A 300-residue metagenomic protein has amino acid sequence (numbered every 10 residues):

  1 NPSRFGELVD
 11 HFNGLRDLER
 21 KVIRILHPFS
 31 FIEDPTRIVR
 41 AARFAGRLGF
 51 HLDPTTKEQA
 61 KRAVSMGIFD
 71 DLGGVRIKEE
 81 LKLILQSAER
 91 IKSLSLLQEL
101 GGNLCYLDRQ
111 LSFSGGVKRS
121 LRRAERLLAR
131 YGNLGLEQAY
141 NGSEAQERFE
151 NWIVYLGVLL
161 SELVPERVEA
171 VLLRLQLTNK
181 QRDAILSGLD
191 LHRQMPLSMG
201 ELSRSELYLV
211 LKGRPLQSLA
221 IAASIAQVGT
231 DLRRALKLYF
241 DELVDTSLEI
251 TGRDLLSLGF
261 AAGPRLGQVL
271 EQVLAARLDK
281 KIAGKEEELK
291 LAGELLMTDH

Functional and structural regions predicted by a protein language model:
N1-I32, G49-G73: A short, charged helix-loop
S3-P28, R43, E206, Q217-H300: Charged substrate- and nucleic-acid-binding regions of tRNA-handling and nucleotidyl-transfer enzymes, centered on
L18, D34, V39-A41, S93-L97 (+2 more regions): A residue-level signal for conserved active-site and pocket-lining positions in enzyme catalytic cores
L26, A45-G46, V64-I68, L172 (+2 more regions): Short amphipathic alpha-helical interaction patches enriched in hydrophobic/aromatic residues with interspersed Lys/Arg
A41, P54-A60, S93, Y106: Juxtamembrane interface elements at the cytosolic ends of transmembrane helices in multi-pass membrane proteins
A42-A45, K61, K82, Q98 (+6 more regions): Amphipathic alpha-helical segments within well-ordered protein domains
K57, K61, L94, L111 (+4 more regions): Short, well-structured alpha-helical segments
F69-D231: Conserved, hydrophobic alpha-helical core segments of structured domains
